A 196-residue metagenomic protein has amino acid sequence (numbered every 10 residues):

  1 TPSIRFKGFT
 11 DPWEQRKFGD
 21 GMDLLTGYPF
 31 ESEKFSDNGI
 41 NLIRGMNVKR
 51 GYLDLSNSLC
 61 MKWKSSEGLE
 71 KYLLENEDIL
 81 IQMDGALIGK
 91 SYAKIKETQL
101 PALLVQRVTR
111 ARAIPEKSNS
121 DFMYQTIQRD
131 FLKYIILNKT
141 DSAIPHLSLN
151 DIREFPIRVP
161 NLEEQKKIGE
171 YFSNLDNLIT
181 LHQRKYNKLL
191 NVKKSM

Functional and structural regions predicted by a protein language model:
T1-E14, N161-M196: Amphipathic alpha-helical segments with low aromatic content
R5-G27, E154: Non-catalytic DNA-recognition/assembly elements of restriction-modification systems
K7, K62, S66, T109-A113 (+1 more regions): Short, well-ordered beta-strand elements within core beta-sheets of diverse protein domains
G19-S32, M46-D78: Sequence-specific dsDNA recognition surfaces
I43: Cleft-lining beta-strand/loop regions that shape enzyme active-site pockets
K49-C60, I79-V105, S120-Q125, Y134-N138: Short, ligand-facing micro-motifs at secondary-structure edges
P101-T109, T140-E163: A short glycine-rich beta-alpha junction/loop motif
